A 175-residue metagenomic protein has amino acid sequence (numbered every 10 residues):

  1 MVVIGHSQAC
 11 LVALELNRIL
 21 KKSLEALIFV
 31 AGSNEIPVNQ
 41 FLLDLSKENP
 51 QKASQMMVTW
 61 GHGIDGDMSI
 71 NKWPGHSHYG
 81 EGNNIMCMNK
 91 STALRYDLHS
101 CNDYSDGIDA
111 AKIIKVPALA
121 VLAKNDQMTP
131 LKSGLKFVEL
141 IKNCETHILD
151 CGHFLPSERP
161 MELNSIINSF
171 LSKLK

Functional and structural regions predicted by a protein language model:
M1-H6: Alpha/beta-hydrolase fold nucleophile elbow
L11-M57: Flexible "cap/lid" loop of the alpha/beta hydrolase fold
L24-E25, I141-C144: Core-facing hydrophobic residues within beta-strands of well-ordered domains
V38-I113: Conserved alpha/beta-hydrolase catalytic His-Asp/Glu region
N89, T129-K132, E158: Residue-level signal for the nucleotide or nucleotide-sugar donor/cofactor binding architecture
I114, A120-L122, D126: Short beta-strand/loop motif that positions the catalytic acidic residue of the alpha/beta-hydrolase fold
V116, P130-E139: Short alpha-helix in the alpha/beta-hydrolase fold that links the catalytic acid
C144-K175: Catalytic active-site module of serine/aspartate enzymes centered on a nucleophile-bearing elbow/loop
